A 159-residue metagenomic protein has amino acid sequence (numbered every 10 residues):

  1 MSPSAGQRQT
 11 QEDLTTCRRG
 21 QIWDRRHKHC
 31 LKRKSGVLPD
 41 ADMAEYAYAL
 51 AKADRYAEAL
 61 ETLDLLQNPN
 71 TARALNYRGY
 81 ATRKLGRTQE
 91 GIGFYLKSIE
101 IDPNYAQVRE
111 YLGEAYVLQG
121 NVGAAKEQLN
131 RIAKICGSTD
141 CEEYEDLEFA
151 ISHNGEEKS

Functional and structural regions predicted by a protein language model:
M1-M43: Long, contiguous interaction/recruitment modules in multidomain scaffold/adaptor proteins
G36-P69, R73: Alpha-helical segment of the N-proximal tetratricopeptide repeat
T71, Y105, T139-C141: Residue-level recognition of tetratricopeptide repeat
K126-S159: Terminal, low-structured helical/coil segments at or just beyond the last alpha-helical repeat
